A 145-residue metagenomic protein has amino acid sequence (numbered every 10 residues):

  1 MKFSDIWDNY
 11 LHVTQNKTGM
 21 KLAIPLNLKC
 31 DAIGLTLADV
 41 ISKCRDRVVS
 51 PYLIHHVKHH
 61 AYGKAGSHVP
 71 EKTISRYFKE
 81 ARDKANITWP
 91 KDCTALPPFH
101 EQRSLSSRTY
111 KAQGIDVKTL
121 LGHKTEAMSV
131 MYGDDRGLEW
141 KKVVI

Functional and structural regions predicted by a protein language model:
M1-Y10: Short, charged phosphate-coordinating catalytic segments
L11-V13, L96-P97: A short linear hydrophobic-aromatic micro-motif
Q15-G19, L121-I145: Catalytic-site neighborhood detector that most strongly recognizes the C-terminal catalytic loop/helix of tyrosine
N16-V40, V48-E80, P98: C-terminal catalytic core of Y-nucleophile DNA break-rejoin enzymes
L26, C44, S107-Q113, V143-V144: Alpha-helix C-terminal capping segments
V49, K72-T119, H123, L138: Short, basic (Lys/Arg/His-rich) helix/loop patches that form interaction surfaces in the mid-to-C-terminal regions
